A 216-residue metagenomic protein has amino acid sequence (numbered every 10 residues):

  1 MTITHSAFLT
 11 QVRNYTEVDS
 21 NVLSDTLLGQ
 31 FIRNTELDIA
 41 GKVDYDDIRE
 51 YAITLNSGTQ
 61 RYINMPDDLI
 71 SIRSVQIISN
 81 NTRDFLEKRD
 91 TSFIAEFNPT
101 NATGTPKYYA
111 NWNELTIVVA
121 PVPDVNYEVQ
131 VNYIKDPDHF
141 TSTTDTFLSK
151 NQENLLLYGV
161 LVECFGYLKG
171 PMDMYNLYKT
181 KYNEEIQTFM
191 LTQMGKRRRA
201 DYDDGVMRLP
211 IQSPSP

Functional and structural regions predicted by a protein language model:
M1-P216: Glycine-enriched, solvent-exposed interface loops adjoining structured elements
